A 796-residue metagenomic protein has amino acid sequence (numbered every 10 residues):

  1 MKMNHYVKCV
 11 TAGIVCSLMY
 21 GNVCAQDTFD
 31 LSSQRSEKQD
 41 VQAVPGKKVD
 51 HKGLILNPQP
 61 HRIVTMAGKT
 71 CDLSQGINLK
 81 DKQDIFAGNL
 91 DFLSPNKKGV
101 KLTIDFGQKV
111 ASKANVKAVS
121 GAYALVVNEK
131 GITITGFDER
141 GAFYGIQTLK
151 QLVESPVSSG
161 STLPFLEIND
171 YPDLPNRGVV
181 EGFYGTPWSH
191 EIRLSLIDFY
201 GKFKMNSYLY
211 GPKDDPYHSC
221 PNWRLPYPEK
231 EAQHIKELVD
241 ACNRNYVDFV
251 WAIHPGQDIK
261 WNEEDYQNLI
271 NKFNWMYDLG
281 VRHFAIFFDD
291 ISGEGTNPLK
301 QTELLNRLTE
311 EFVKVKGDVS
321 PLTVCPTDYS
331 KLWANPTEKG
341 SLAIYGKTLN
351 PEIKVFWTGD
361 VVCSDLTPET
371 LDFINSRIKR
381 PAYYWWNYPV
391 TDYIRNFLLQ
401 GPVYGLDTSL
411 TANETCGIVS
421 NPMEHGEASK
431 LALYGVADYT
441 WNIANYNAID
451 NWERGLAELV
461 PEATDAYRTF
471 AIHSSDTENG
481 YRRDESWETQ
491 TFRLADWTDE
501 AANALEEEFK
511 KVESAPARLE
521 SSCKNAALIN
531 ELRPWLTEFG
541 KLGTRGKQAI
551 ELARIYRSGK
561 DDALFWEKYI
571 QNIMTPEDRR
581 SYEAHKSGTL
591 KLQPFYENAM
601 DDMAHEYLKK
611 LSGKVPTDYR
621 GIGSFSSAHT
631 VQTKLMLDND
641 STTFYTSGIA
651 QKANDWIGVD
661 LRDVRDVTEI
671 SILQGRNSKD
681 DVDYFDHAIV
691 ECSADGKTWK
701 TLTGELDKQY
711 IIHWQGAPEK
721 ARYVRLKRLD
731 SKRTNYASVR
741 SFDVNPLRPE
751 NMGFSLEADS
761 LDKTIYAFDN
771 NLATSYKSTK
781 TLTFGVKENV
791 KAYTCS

Functional and structural regions predicted by a protein language model:
M1-S33: Bacterial Sec-dependent N-terminal signal peptides
A25-E129, T135-F137, S158-N169: Acidic, contiguous N-terminal accessory segments
A25-T28, T408, S641, S760: Coil residues (strongly favoring Ser/Thr
S32-R35, P60, N447-Y619: C-terminal functional modules
N78-K80, F86, K117-K272, D278-R282 (+1 more regions): Feature activates predominantly on carbohydrate-active enzymes
E154-V157, K272, L279-R282, I291-E453: Catalytic-core regions of glycoside hydrolase
L608-V667, L673-A688, G696, G704-K708 (+2 more regions): Disordered, acidic Ser/Thr/Pro-rich linker "stalks" and the adjacent N-terminal cap of the next globular domain
A717-D730: Noncatalytic modules at the cell exterior or secretory-pathway interfaces, chiefly beta-strand-rich lectin/adhesion
